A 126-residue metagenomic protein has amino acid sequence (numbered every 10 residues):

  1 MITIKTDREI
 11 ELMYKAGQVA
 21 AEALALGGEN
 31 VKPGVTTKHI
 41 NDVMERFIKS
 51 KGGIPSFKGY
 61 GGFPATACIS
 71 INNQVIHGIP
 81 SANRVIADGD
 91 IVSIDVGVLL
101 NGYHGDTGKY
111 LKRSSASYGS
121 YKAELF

Functional and structural regions predicted by a protein language model:
M1-F126: Active-site neighborhoods and metal-handling regions in enzymes and metal-associated proteins
